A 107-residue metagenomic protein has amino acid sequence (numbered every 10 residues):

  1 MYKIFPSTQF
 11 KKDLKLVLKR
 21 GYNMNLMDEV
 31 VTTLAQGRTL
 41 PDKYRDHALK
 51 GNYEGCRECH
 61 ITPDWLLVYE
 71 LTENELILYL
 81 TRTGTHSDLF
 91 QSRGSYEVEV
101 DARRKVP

Functional and structural regions predicted by a protein language model:
M1-I4, A35: A short, ordered amphipathic alpha-helix with a cationic face
K3, K12, K19-M24, E29 (+3 more regions): Enriched for short, Lys/Arg-rich terminal
S7: Residue-level signal for threonine
L14-L18, L34-A35: Hydrophobic residues in alpha-helical segments
T33-H60: A short, surface-exposed loop/turn module that caps and links secondary-structure elements
